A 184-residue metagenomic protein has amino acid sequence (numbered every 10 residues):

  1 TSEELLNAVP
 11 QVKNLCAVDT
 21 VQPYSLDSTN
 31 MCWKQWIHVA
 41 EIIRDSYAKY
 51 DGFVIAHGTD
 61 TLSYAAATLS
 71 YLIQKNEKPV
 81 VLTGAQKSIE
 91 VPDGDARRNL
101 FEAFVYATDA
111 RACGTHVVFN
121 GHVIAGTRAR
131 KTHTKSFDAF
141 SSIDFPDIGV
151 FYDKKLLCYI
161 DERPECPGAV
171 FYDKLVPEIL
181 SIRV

Functional and structural regions predicted by a protein language model:
T1-D45: ATP/NTP phosphate-donor binding region
T1-V12, A125-V184: Accessory alpha-helical/coil subdomains and C-terminal extensions that flank or cap enzyme catalytic cores
M31-K34, H38, D60, Y64 (+4 more regions): Conserved active-site and cofactor/substrate-binding residues in soluble primary-metabolism enzymes
A48-D51: Short acidic/histidine-rich motifs immediately flanking catalytic phosphotransfer sites in two-component signaling
H57-G58, T83: Glycine-rich beta-strand-to-loop/alpha-helix junction loops that act as flexible
G58-K78: Short Gly/Thr/Asp-enriched flexible loops that form oxyanion-binding sites at enzyme active sites
L82-D153: Internal gly/pro-rich beta-alpha loop/helix module that stabilizes soluble enzyme cofactors or their anionic handles
